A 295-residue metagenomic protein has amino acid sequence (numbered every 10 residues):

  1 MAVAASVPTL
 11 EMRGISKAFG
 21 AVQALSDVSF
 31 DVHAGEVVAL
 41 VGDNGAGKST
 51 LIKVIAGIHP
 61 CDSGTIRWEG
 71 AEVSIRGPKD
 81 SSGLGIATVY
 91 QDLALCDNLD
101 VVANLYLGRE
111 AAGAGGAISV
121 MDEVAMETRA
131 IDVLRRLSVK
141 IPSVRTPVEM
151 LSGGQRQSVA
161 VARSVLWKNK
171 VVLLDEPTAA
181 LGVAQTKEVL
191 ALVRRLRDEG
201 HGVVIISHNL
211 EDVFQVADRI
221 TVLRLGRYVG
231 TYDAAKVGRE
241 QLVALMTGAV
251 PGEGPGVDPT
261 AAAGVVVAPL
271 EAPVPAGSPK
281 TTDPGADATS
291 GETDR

Functional and structural regions predicted by a protein language model:
A2-D283, D287, G291-R295: Glycine-rich phosphate-binding loops of nucleotide-dependent enzymes
